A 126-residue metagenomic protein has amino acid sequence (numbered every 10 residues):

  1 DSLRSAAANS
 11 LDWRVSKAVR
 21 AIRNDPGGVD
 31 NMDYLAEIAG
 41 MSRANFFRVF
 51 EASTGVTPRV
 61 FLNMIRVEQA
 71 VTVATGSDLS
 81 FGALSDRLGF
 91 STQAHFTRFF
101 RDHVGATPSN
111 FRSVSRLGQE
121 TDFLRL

Functional and structural regions predicted by a protein language model:
D1, N45, A94: N-terminal/domain-start segments enriched in small and hydrophobic, helix-friendly residues, covering either
D1-N24, Y34-E37: An amphipathic alpha-helical interaction segment
R20, N24, V29-Y34, M41 (+3 more regions): Terminal helix-turn-helix DNA-binding modules in bacterial transcription factors
A36, N45-R48: Short acidic/polar alpha-helix capping motifs at helix-coil junctions
